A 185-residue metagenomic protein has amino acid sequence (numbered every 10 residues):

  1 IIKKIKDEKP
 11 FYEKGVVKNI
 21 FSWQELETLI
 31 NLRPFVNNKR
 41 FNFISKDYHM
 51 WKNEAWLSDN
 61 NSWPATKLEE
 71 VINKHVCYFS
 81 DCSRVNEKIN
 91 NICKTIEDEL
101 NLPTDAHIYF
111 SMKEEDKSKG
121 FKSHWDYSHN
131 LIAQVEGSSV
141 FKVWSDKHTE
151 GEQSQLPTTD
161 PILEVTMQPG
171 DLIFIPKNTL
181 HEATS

Functional and structural regions predicted by a protein language model:
I1-G15: Generic N-terminal segment detector
I1-K4, N19-W23, N31-F35, K39-D171 (+1 more regions): Active-site region of the double-stranded beta-helix
F174: Conserved beta-strand-loop-short alpha-helix elements that form and flank the Mn2+/Mg2+-coordinating active site
